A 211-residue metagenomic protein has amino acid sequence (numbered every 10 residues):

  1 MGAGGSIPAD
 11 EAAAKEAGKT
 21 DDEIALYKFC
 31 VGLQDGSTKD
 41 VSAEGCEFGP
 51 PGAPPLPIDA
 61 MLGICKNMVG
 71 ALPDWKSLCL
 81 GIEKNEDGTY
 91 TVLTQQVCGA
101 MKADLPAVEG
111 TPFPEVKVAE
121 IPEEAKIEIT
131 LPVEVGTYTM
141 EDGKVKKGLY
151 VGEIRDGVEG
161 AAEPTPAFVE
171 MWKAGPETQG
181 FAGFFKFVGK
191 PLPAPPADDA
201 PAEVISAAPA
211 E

Functional and structural regions predicted by a protein language model:
M1-D10: Short acidic, low-complexity intrinsically disordered linear motifs used for protein-protein interactions
A13-E211: C-terminal and inter-domain tail/linker signature
